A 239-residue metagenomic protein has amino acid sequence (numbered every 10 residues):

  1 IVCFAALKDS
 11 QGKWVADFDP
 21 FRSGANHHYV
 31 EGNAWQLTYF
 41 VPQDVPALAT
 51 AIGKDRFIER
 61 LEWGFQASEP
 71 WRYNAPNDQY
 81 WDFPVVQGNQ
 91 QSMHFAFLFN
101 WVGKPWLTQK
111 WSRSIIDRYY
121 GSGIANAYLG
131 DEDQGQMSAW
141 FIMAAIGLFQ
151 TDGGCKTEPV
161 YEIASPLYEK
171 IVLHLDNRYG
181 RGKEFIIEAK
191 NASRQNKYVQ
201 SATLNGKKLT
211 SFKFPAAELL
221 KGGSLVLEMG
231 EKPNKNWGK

Functional and structural regions predicted by a protein language model:
I1-I186, A217-L219: Active-site core of glycosidic bond-cleaving carbohydrate-active enzymes
K183, K197, F212, K235-W237: Short acidic, gly/pro-rich beta-turn/loop elements at beta-sheet edges and active-site/ligand-binding grooves
F185-S193: Short aromatic-glycine motifs in intrinsically disordered, low-complexity regions
Q195-S201: Beta-strand-rich binding/interaction modules
L204-K207: Short strand-turn-strand beta-turns centered on an Asx-Gly dipeptide
T210-A216: Short, solvent-exposed S/T- and G/P-enriched segments that are highly enriched in secreted/extracellular and lumenal
A216-K239: C-terminal beta-strand-rich structural cap/linker in extracellular carbohydrate-active enzymes
